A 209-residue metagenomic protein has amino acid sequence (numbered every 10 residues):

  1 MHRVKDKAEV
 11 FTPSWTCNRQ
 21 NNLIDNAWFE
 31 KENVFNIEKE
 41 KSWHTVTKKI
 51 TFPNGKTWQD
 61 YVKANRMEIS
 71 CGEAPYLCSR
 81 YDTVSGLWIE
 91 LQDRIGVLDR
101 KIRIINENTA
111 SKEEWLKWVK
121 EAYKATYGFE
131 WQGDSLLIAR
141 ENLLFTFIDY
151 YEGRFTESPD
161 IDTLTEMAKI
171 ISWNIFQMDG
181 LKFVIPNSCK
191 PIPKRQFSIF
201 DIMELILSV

Functional and structural regions predicted by a protein language model:
M1-R19, L23-E32: A short N-terminal interaction module
R19, T57, D179, L207-V209: Short, solvent-exposed coil/turn linker segments
W28-F183: Conserved S-adenosyl-L-methionine
F183-V209: Polynucleotide-recognition surfaces of large bacterial nucleic-acid defense/processing enzymes
